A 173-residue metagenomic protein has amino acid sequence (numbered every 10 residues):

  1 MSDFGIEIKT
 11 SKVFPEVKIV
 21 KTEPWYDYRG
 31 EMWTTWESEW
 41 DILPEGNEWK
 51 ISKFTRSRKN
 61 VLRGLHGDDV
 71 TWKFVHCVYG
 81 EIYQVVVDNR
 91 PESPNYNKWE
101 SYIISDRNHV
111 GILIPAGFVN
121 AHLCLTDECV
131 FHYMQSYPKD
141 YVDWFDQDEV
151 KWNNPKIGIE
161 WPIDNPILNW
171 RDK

Functional and structural regions predicted by a protein language model:
M1-R107, E128, Q135-K173: Non-catalytic, conserved peripheral segments adjacent to functional cores
I104-D127: Conserved metal-binding segment of the jelly-roll/cupin
